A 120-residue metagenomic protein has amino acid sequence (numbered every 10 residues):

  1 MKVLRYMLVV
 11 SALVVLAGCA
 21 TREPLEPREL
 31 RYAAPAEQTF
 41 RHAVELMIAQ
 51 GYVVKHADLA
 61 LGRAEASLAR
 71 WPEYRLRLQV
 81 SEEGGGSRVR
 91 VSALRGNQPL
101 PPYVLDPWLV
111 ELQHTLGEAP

Functional and structural regions predicted by a protein language model:
M1-L8: Bacterial N-terminal signal peptides that target proteins for export
V14-G18: C-terminal motif of bacterial Sec signal peptides marking the signal peptidase cleavage site
A20-P120: Ser/Thr-rich, low-complexity intrinsically disordered terminal regions
